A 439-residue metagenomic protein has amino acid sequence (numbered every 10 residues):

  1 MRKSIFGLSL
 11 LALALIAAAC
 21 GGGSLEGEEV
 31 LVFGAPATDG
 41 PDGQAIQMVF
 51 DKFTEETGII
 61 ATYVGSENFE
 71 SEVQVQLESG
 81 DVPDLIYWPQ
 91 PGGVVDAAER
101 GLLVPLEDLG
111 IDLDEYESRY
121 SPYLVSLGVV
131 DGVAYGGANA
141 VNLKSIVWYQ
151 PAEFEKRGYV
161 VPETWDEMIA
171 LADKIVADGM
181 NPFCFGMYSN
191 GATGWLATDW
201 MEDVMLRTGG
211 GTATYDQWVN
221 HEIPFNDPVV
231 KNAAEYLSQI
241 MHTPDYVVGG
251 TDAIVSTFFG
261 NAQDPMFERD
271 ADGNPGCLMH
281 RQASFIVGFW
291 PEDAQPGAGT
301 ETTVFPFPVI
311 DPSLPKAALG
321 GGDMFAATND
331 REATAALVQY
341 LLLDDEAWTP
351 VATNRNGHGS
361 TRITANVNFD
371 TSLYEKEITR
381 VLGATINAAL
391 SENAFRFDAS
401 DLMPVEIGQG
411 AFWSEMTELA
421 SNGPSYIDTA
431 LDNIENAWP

Functional and structural regions predicted by a protein language model:
C20-R100, L109-S118, V161, T349 (+2 more regions): Conserved N-terminal structural module of periplasmic/extracytoplasmic solute-binding proteins
D51, F285, E292-T361: Extracytoplasmic/periplasmic substrate-recognition and gating elements
E70-E72, M187-S189, G211-D293: Extracytoplasmic ligand-binding clamshell segments of periplasmic binding protein
V75-L77, P83-D84, E115-A152, L314-G320 (+2 more regions): A structural signal for short loop-to-beta-strand junctions that line the ligand-binding cleft of periplasmic/secreted
P91-S145, I169, I175, L196 (+1 more regions): Hinge/lid segment of periplasmic solute-binding proteins
E107-Y120, M187, L206-N232, D293-G297 (+3 more regions): Short, solvent-exposed loop/beta-turn-alpha elements that line the ligand-binding surface or hinge of extracytoplasmic
V130-N139, I169-I223: Extracytoplasmic/periplasmic solute-binding protein
H358-S360, T364-V367, E377-P439: C-terminal capping/gating helix-and-loop segments adjacent to ligand/active sites or protein-protein/ligand interfaces
